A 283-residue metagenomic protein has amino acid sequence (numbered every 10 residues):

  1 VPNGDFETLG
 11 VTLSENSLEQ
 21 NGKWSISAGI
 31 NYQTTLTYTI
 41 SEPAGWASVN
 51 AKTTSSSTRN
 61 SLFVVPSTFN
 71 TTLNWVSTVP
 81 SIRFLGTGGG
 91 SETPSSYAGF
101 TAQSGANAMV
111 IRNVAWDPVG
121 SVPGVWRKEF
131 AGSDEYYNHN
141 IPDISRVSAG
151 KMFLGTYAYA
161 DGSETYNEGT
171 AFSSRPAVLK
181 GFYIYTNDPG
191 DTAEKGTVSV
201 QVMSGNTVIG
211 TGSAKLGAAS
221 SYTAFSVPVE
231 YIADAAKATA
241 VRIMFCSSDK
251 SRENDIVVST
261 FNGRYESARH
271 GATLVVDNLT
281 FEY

Functional and structural regions predicted by a protein language model:
V1-K180, A193-Y231, A238-E282: Aromatic (Trp/Tyr/Phe) and Gly/Pro-enriched flexible surface segments
Y183-P189: Short amphipathic, basic-aromatic surface patches that mediate peripheral association with negatively charged
